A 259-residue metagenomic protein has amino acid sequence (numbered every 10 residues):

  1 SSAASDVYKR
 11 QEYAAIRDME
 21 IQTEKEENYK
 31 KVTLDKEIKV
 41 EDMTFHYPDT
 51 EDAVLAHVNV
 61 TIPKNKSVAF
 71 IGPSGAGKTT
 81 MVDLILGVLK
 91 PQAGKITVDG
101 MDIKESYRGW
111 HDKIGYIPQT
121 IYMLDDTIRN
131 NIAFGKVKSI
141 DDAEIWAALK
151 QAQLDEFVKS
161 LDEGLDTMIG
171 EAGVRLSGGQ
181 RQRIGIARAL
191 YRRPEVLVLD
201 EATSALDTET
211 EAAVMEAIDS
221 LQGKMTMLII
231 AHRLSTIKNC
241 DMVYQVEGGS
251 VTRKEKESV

Functional and structural regions predicted by a protein language model:
S1-Y8, D125, I230: Short, small-residue-biased leader/transition segments that mark boundaries at the very start of proteins
S2, Q11, A143-E144: A general alpha-helical scaffold signature found inside nucleotide-binding enzyme cores
S5-D6, R10-N28: Transmembrane helical bundles of ABC transporter permease domains
K31-V259: ABC-type nucleotide-binding domain
